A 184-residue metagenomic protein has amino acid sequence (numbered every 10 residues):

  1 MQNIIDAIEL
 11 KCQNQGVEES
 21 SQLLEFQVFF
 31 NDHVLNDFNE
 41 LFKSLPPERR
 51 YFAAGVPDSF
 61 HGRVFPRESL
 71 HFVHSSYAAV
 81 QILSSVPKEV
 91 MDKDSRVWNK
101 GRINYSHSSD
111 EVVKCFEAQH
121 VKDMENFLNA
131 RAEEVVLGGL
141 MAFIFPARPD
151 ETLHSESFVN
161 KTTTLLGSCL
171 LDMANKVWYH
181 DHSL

Functional and structural regions predicted by a protein language model:
Q2-Q27, N31-L184: Domain-level detector for long C-terminal conserved domains
